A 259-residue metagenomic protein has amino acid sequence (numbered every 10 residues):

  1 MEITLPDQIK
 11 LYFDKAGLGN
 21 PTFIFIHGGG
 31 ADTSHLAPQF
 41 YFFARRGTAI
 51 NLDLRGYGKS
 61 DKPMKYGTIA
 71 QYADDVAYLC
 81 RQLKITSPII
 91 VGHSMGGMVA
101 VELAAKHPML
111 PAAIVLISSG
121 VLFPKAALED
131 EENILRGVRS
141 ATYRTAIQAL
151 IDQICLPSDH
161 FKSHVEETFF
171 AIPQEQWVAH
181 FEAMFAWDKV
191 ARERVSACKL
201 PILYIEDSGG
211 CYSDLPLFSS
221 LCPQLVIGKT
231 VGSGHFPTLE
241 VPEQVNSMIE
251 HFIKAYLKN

Functional and structural regions predicted by a protein language model:
I9-K62: Conserved HGGG/HGGXW glycine-rich cap/lid loop of the alpha/beta-hydrolase fold
Y41, P201-L239: Conserved loop-alpha-helix segment in the C-terminal half of the alpha/beta-hydrolase fold that carries the catalytic
Q71-P88: Conserved acidic catalytic loop of the alpha/beta-hydrolase fold
I90-G92, I117: Short beta-strand immediately N-terminal to the catalytic nucleophile in serine-hydrolase-like folds
G92, G96, A100: Gly/Ala-rich beta-loop-alpha elbow adjacent to hydrolase catalytic centers
V101-K106, L110-A141: Flexible "cap/lid" loop of the alpha/beta hydrolase fold
K125-A127, A141-S196: Conserved alpha/beta-hydrolase catalytic His-Asp/Glu region
L225-N259: Catalytic active-site module of serine/aspartate enzymes centered on a nucleophile-bearing elbow/loop
